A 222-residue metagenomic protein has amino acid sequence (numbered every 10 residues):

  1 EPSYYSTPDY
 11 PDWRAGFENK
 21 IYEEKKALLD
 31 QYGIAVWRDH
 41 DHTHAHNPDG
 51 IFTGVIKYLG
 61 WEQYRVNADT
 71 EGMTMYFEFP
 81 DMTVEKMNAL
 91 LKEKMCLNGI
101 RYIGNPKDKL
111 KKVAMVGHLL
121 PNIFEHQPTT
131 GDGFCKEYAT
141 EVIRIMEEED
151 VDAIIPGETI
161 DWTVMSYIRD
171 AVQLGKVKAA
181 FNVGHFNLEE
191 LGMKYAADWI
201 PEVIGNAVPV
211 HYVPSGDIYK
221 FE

Functional and structural regions predicted by a protein language model:
E1-E222: Active-site catalytic microenvironments in core metabolic enzymes, especially phosphate/sugar-handling
